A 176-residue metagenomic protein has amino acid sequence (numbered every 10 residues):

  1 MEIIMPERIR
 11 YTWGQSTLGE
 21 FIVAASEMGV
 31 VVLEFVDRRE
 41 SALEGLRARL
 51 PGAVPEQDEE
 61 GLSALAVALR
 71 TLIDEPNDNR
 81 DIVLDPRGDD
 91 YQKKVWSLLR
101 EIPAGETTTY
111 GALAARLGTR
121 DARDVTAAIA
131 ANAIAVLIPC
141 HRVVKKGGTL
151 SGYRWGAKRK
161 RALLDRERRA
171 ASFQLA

Functional and structural regions predicted by a protein language model:
M1-R120, R166-A176: Basic nucleic-acid-binding alpha-helical/helix-turn surface characteristic of O6-alkylguanine DNA
A122-V125: Helix-turn-helix DNA-binding helix
A130: Residue-level detection of the helix-turn-helix DNA-binding "recognition helix"
A133, L137: Major-groove DNA-recognition helix of helix-turn-helix-type DNA-binding domains
C140: Short cysteine clusters
V143: Active-site His/Glu-centered metal-binding helix of metallohydrolases
K146-A176: …primarily DNA-binding HTH/wHTH and HhH modules…
